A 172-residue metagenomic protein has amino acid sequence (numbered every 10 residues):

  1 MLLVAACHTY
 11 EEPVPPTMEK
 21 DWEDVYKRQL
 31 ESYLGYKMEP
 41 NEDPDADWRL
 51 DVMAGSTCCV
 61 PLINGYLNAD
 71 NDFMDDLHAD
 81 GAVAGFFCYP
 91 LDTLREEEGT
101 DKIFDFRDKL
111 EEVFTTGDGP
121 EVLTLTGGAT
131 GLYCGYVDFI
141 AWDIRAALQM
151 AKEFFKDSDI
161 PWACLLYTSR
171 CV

Functional and structural regions predicted by a protein language model:
D24, L30-D47: Long, charge-rich alpha-helical interaction segments
D24-Q29, Y167-V172: Conserved small/polar residues in nucleotide/adenosyl-binding loops
D51-N71, L77-R170: C-terminal structured domains
